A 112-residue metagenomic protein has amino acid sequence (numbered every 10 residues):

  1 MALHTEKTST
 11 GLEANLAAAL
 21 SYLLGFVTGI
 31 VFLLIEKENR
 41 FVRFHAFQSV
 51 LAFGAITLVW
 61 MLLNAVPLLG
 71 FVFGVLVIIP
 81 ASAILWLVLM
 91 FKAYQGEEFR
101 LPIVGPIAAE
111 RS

Functional and structural regions predicted by a protein language model:
M1-A14, G105-S112: Low-complexity, intrinsically disordered extramembrane tails and loops of integral membrane proteins
L3-E6, A18-A19, Y94: Intrinsically disordered, low-complexity boundary segments flanking structured domains
A17-I35, Q48-L89: Hydrophobic alpha-helical transmembrane segments in multi-pass membrane proteins
L34-F41, L68-V72, Y94-L101: Transmembrane helix-loop junctions in multipass membrane proteins, especially transporters and channels
V59-L63, V104, E110: Short amphipathic alpha-helical leader/targeting segments
L87-A108: C-terminal structural segments of small proteins and small subunits
